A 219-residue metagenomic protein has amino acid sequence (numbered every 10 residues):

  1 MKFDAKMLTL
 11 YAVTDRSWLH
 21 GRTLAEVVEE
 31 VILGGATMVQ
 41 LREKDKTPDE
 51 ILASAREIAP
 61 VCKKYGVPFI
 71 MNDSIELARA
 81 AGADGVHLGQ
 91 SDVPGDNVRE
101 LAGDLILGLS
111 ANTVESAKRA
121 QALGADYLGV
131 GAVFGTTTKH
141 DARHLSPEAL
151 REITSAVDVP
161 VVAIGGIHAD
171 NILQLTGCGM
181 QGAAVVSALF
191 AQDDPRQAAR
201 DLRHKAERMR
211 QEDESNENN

Functional and structural regions predicted by a protein language model:
M1-V93, E100-D126, A142-L145, E152 (+4 more regions): Conserved N-terminal beta1-alpha1 strand-loop-helix module at the mouth
L41, L88, V130, G135 (+1 more regions): Short beta-strand and adjacent tight-turn residues that come in two discontinuous sequence segments and form the edges
V130, V162-I167, A183-S187: Glycine-rich beta-strand-to-loop/alpha-helix junction loops that act as flexible
G135-R143: Phosphate-binding beta-alpha-beta segment of Rossmann-like dinucleotide-binding domains, i.e., the NAD(P)
C178, G182: C-terminal binding/interaction regions
